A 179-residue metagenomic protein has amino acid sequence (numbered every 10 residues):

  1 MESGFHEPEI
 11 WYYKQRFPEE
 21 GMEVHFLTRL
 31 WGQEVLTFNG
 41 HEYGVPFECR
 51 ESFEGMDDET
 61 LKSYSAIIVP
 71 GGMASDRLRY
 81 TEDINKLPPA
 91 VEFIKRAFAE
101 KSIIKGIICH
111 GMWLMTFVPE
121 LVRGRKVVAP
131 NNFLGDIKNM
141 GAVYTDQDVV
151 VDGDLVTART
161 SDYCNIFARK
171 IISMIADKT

Functional and structural regions predicted by a protein language model:
M1-S102, W113-R123, L134-T179: Extended, subdomain-level signal for the structured scaffold at the beginning of enzyme domains
K105-G106, V127: A short beta-strand/loop micro-motif in the catalytic core of glycosyltransferases that engages the nucleotide-sugar
I107-G111: Short, thiol/selenol-centered motifs that function as redox-active sites or metal-ligating centers
A129-N132: Substrate-gating cap/lid alpha-helix
